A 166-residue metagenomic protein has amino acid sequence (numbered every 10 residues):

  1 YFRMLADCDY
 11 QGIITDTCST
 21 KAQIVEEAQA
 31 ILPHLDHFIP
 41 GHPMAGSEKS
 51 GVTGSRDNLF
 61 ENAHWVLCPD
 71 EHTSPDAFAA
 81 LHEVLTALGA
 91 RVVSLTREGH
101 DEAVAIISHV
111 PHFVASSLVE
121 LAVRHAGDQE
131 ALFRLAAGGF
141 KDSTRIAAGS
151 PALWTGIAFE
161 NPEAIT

Functional and structural regions predicted by a protein language model:
F2-A6, A79, T166: Amphipathic, non-transmembrane alpha-helical secondary structure
R3-V52: Rossmann-like NAD(P)(H) cofactor-binding subdomain of soluble oxidoreductases
K21, A45, H72, G99 (+1 more regions): Residue-level detector of flexible, active-site-proximal loop/helix-junction positions within diverse enzyme catalytic
H37-S74: Active-site capping/gating segments
L59-R145: Internal alpha-helical scaffold of NAD(P)-dependent oxidoreductase catalytic cores
K141-T166: NAD(P)-dependent Rossmann-like dehydrogenase/reductase catalytic/cofactor-binding core
